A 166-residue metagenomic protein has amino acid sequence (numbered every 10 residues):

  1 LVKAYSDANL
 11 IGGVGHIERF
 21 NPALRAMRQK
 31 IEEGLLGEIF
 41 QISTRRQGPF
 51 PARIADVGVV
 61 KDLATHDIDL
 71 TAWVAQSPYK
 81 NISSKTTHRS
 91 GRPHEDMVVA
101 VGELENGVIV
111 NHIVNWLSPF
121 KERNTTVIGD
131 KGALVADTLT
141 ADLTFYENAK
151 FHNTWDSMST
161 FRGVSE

Functional and structural regions predicted by a protein language model:
L1-I54: A contiguous active-site-proximal alpha/beta segment in oxidoreductase catalytic domains
D7-A8, E38, H66, N106 (+1 more regions): Structured helix-beta-strand junction loops
I11-G13, S43, S83, N111 (+1 more regions): Structural detector of well-ordered beta-strand residues that form the stable sheet scaffold of enzyme domains
I17, T126, D130-E166: C-terminal glycine/acidic-rich active-site capping loop/insertion
I39-I42, N111-V114, T125, A136-T138: Beta-strand scaffold of nucleotide-dependent catalytic cores
S43-R46, T86, K131: Residues that line or immediately flank small-molecule/substrate-binding pockets and catalytic motifs
P49-F120, T126: Rossmann-like dinucleotide-binding domain that binds NAD(P)(H)
